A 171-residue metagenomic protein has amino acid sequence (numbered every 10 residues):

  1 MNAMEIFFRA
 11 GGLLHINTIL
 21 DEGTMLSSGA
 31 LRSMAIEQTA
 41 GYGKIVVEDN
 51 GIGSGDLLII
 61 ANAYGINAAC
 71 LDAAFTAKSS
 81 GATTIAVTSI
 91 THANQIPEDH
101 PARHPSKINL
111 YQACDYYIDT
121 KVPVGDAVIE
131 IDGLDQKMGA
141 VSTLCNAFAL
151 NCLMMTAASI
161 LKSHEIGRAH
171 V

Functional and structural regions predicted by a protein language model:
M1-M155: Glycine-rich phosphate-binding loops that contact phosphosugars or nucleotide phosphates
M154-I166: Short helix-capping/linker segments at secondary-structure and domain boundaries
A169-V171: Conserved small/polar residues in nucleotide/adenosyl-binding loops
